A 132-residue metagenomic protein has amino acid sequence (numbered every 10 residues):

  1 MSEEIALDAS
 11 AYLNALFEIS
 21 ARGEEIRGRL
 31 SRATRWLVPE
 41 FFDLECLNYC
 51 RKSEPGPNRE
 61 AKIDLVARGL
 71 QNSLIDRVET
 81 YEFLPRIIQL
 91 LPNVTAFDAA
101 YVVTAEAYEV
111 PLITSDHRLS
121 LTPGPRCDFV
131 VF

Functional and structural regions predicted by a protein language model:
M1-E4, L90, V102-F132: Acidic, PIN/NYN-like endoribonuclease modules and their adjacent C-terminal/linker elements
M1-F41, S53-A61: Short, well-structured N-terminal submotif of metal-dependent ribonuclease cores
L7, V38, V78, A96-A99 (+1 more regions): Short beta-strand scaffold positions
A11-Y12, F42, E82-F83, Y101 (+1 more regions): Alpha-helix capping/helix-boundary segments
R35, D76, E109-P111: Residue-level detector of anion-binding/catalytic polar loops
E40, D64-L91: Acidic catalytic patch
E45, R86, L121-T122: Phosphate- and divalent-cation-binding pockets in alpha/beta enzyme and binding domains that engage nucleotide-derived
N48-K52, A107: Short glycine/serine- and small hydrophobic-enriched flexible loop segments
